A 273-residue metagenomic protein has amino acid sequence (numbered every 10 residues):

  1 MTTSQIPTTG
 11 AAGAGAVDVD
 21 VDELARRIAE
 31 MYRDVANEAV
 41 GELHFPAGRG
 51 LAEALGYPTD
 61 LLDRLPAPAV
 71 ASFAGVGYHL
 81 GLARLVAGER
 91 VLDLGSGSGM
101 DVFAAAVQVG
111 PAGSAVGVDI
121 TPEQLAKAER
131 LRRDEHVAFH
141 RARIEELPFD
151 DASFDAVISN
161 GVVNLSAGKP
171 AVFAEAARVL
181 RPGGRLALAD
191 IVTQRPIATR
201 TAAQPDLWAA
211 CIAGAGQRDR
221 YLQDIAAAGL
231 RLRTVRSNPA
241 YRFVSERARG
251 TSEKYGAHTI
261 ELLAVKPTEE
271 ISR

Functional and structural regions predicted by a protein language model:
T2-L55: N-terminal auxiliary segments of SAM/dcSAM-dependent transferases
A47-R90, A104-Q108: Conserved alpha-helix/loop element of class I SAM-dependent methyltransferases that forms part of the SAM/SAH-binding
A87, E135, E145-A156: A short acidic, Gly/Pro-enriched loop at the edge of an enzyme's catalytic core that lines a small-molecule cofactor
T121-E123: Conserved SAM/SAH-binding beta-strand->alpha-helix loop
D155-G168: A short SAM/SAH-binding and catalytic strip from SAM-dependent methyltransferases
P170-R185: A short glycine-rich, Lys/Arg-flanked "PGG" loop and its adjoining helix->strand segment in the class I
V192-I212: Short, glycine-/aromatic-enriched active-site segment of Class I SAM-dependent methyltransferases
A213-G229, R233-R236: Short alpha-helix
